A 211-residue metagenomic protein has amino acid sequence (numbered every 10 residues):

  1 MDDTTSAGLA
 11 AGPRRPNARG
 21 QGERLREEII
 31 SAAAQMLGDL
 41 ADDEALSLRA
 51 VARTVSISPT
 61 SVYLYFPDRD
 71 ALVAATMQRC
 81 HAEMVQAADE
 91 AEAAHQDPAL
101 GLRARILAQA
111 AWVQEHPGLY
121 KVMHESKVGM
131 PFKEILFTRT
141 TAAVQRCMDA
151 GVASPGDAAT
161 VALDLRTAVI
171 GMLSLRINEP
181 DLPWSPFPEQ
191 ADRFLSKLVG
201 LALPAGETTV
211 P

Functional and structural regions predicted by a protein language model:
M1-R24, Q35, G206-P211: N-terminal intrinsically disordered/low-complexity leader segments
L25-A34, V51, T76-C80, M84 (+1 more regions): Generic hydrophobic, amphipathic alpha-helix propensity
E28, M36-A71, A75: Helix-turn-helix
L40, R69, A94-P98, H116 (+1 more regions): Short coil/turn helix-boundary motifs
V73-C80, M123, F132, L136: Alpha-helical DNA-contacting segments of helix-turn-helix folds
Q78-R103, P131, T141-R146: Amphipathic alpha-helical linker/stalk segments
D89-K121, V128, F137, L165: Hydrophobic alpha-helical connector segments
E125, M130, E134-F137, D149-K197 (+1 more regions): Hydrophobic/aromatic-rich alpha-helical bundle segments in the mid-to-C-terminal region
